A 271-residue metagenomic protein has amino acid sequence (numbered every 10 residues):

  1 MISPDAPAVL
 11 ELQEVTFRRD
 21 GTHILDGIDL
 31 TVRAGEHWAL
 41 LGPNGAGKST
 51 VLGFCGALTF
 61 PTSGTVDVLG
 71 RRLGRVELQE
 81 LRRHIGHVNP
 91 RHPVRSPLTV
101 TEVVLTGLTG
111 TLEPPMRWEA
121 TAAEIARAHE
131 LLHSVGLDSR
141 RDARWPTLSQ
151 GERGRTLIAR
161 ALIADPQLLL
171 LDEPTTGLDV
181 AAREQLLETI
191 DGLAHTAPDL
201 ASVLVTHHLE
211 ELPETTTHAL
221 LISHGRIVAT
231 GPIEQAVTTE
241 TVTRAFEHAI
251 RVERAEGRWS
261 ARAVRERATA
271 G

Functional and structural regions predicted by a protein language model:
L10, L25-G27: Conserved structural motif at the start of ABC-family nucleotide-binding domains
L41-P43: The feature captures the beta-strand-to-loop junction immediately N-terminal to the Walker
G56: Helix-to-loop junction immediately C-terminal to a conserved catalytic motif
G64-R72, L81: Conserved ABC transporter NBD signature motif
D165: Conserved catalytic motifs of ABC-family nucleotide-binding domains
L169-E173: Catalytic Walker B motif of ABC-type/P-loop ATPase nucleotide-binding domains
